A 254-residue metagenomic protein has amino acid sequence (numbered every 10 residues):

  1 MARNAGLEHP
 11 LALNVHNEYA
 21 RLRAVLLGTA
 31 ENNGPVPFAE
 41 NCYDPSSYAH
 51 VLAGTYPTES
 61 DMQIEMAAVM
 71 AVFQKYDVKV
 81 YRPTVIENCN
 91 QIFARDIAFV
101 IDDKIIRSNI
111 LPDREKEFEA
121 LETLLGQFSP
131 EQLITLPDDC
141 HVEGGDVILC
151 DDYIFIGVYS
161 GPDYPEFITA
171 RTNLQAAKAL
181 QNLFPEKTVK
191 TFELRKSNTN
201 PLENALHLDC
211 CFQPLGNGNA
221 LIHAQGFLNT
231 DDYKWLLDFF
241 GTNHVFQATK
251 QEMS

Functional and structural regions predicted by a protein language model:
M1-S254: The feature marks the mature, well-folded catalytic cores of soluble enzymes
